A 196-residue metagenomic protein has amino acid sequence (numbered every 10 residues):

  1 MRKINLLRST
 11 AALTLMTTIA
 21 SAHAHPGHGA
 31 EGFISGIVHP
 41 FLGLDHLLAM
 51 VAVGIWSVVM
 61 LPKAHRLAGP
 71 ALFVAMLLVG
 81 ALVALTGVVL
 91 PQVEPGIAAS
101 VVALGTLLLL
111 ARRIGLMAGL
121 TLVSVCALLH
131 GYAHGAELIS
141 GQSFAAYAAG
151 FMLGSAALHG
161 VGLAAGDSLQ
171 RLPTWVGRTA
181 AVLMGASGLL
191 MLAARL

Functional and structural regions predicted by a protein language model:
R2-L196: Membrane metalloprotein/metal-transporter helix-bundle signature
